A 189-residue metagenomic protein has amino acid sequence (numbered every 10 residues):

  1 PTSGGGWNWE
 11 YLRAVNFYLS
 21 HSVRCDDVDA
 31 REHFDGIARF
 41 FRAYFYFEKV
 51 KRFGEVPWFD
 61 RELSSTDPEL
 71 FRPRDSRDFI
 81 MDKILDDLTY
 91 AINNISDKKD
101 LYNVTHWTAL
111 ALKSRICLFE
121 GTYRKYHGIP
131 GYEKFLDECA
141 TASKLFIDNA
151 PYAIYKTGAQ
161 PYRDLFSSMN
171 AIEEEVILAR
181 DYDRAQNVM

Functional and structural regions predicted by a protein language model:
P1, M81, L85, T89-Y90 (+2 more regions): An aromatic- and glycine-enriched ligand-binding surface/loop that stacks and positions planar moieties
P1-F53, E69-D82, D87-L101: Conserved, well-structured interaction surfaces
S22, R61, R180-Y182: Active-site-proximal beta-strand/loop segments in catalytic clefts of secreted hydrolases
Y46, E55, F59, D100-A111: Aromatic-lined, polymer-binding surfaces characteristic of secreted/periplasmic polysaccharide-degrading enzymes
K49-W58, I154, Q186: Proline-centered turn/helix-capping motifs that create local helix->coil transitions or kinks
E55-R77, Y123-E138: Short coil/linker segments at helix-helix boundaries
